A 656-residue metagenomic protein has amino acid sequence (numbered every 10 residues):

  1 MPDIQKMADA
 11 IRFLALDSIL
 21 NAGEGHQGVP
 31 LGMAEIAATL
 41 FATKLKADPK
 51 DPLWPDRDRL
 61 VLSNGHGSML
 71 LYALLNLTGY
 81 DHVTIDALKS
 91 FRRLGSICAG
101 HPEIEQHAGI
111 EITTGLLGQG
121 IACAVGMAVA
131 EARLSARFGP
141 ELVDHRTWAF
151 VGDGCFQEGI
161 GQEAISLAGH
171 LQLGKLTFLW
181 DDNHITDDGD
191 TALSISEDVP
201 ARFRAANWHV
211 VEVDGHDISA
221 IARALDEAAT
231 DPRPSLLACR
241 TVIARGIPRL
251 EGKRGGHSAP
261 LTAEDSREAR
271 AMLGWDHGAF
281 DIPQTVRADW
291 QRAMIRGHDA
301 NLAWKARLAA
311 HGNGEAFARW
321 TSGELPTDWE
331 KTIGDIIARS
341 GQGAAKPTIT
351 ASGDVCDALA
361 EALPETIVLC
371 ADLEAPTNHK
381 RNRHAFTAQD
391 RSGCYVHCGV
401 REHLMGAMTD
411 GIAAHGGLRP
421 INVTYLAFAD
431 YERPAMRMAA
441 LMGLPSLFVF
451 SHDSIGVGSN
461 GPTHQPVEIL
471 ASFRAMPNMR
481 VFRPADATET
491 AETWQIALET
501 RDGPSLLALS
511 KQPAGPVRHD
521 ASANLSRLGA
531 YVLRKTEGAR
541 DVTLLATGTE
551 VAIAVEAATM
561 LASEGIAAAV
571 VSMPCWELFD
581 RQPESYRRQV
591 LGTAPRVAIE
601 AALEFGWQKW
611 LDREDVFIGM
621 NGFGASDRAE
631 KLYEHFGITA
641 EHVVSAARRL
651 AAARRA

Functional and structural regions predicted by a protein language model:
A8-E24, D181-N183: N-terminal capping segment at the start of a domain
L14-A22, P49-D58, A99-T114, L142-W148 (+5 more regions): Glycine/charged-rich beta-loop-alpha catalytic/anionic-binding loops adjacent to active sites
A22-A34, L60-H66, P102-C123, G152-C155 (+8 more regions): Active-site nucleophile and cofactor-binding loops and adjacent substrate-binding regions of central metabolic enzymes
G32-L171, K380-R381, I412, D520: Cofactor-binding active-site loop characterized by glycine-rich and histidine/acidic residues
D48-P49, E131-E141, A414-Y431, S446 (+1 more regions): Glycine-rich phosphate/pyrophosphate-binding loops and their adjacent beta-strand/loop elements at enzyme active sites
P55-D56, A238-I247, E251-D328: Terminal amphipathic helices with adjacent charged low-complexity linkers/tails
R93-E105, V129, R133-D144, G161-D281 (+3 more regions): Thiamine diphosphate
A306-P445, A523-V532, G538, G548 (+2 more regions): Non-catalytic terminal/interface segments that mediate subunit docking, oligomerization, and allosteric communication
